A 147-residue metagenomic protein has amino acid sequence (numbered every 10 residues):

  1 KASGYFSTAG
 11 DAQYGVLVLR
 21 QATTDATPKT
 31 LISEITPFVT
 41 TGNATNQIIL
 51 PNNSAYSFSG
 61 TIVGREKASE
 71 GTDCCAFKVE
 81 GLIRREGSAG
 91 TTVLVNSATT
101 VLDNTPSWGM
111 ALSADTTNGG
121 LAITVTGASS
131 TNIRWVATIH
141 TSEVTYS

Functional and structural regions predicted by a protein language model:
K1-Y5: Glycine-/alanine-rich, low-charge beta-solenoid repeats
T8: Residues on the solvent-exposed faces and adjacent turns of beta-rich solenoids used to engage binding targets
D11-G15, L19-Y56, V63-C75, S88-N132 (+1 more regions): Surface-exposed ligand/attachment interfaces on beta-rich extracellular proteins
K78-R85: Short secondary-structure subsegments characteristic of cysteine-rich extracellular domains
T131-I139: Edge beta-strands of jelly-roll/beta-sandwich modules across compartments, strongly enriched in secreted/luminal
I139-Y146: Short beta-strand-to-coil "C-cap" segments at the C-terminal boundary of structured domains/repeats, marking
